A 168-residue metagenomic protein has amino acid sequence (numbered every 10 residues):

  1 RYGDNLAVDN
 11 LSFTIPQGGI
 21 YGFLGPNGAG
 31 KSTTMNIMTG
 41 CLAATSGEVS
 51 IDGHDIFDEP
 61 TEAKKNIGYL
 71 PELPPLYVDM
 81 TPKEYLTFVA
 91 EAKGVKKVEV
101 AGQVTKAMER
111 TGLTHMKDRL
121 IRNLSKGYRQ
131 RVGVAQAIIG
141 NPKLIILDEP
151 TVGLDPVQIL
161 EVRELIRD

Functional and structural regions predicted by a protein language model:
R1-D168: ABC transporter nucleotide-binding domains
